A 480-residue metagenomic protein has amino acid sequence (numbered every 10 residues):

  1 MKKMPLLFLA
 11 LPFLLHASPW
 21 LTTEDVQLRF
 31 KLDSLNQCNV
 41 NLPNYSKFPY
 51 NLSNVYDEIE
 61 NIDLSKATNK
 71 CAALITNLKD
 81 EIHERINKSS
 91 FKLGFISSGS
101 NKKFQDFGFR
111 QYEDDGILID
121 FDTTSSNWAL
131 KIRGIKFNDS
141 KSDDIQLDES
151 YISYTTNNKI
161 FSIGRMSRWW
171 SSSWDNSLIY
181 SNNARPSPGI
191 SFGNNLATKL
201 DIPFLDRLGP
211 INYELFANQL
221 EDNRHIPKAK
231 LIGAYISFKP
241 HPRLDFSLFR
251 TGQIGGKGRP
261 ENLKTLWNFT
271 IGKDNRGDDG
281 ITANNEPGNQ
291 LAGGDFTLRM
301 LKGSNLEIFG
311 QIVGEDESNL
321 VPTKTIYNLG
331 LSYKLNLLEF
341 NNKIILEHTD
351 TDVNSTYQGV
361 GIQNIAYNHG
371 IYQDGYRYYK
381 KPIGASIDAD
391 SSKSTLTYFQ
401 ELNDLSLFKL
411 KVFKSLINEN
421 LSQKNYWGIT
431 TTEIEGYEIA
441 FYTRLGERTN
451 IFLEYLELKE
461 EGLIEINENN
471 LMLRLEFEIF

Functional and structural regions predicted by a protein language model:
M4-F8, A17-N44, E60-F95: N-terminal propeptides
T22-S34, K79-G134, F161, I211-L215: Transmembrane beta-strand segments of Gram-negative outer membrane beta-barrel proteins
N44-S46, S65-T68, D80-S90, T124-L130 (+8 more regions): Short loop/turn motifs that connect adjacent beta-strands in outer-membrane beta-barrel proteins
F104-F107, I135-F137, D175-S181, L220-N223 (+6 more regions): Extracellular loop and loop/strand-boundary signature of outer-membrane beta-barrel proteins
G108-E113, D139-D144, I179-P186, H225-K228 (+5 more regions): Replace "Gram-negative outer membrane beta-barrel proteins" with "bacterial and organellar outer membrane beta-barrel
R110-P210: Well-ordered mid-protein domain cores that form the structural environment of catalytic cofactors
A129, W169, G189-I371, A389-D390 (+6 more regions): Signature for the C-terminal beta-barrel architecture of outer-membrane proteins
I236, N467-F480: Outer-membrane beta-barrel "beta-signal"
